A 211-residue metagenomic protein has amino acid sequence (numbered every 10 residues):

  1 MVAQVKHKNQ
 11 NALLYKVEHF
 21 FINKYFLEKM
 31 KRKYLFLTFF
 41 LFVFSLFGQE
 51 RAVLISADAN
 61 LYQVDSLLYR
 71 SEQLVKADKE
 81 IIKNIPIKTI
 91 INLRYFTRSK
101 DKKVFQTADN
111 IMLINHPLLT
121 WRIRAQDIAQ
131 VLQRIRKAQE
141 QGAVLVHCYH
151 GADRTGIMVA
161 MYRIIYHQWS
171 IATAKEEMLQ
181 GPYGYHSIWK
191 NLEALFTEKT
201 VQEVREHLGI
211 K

Functional and structural regions predicted by a protein language model:
Q4-F20, Y25: Short, often N-terminal, low-complexity regions that either remain intrinsically disordered or form a short helix
E28-K33: Positively charged n-region of N-terminal signal peptides that target proteins for export
Y34-F44: Sec-dependent N-terminal signal peptides
L46-V144, I157-K211: Cys-dependent protein tyrosine phosphatase-like superfamily
C148: Short cysteine clusters
G151: Substrate/cofactor-recognition hotspot
